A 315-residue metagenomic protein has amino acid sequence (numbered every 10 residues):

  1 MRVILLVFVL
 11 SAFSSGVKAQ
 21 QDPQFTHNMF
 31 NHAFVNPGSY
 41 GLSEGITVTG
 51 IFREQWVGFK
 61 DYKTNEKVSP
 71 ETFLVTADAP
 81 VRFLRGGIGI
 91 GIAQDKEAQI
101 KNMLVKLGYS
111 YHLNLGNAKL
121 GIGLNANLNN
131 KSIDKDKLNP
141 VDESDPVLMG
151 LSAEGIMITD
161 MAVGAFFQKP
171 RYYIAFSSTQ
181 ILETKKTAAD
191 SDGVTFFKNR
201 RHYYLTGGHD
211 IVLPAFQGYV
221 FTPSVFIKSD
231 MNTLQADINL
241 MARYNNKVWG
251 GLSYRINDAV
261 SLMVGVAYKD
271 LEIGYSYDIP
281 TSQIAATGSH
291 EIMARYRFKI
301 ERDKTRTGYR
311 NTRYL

Functional and structural regions predicted by a protein language model:
M1-I4, L115: Positively charged n-region of N-terminal signal peptides that target proteins for export
V3-F13: Sec-dependent N-terminal signal peptides
S15-A19: Sec/Tat signal peptide C-region and signal peptidase I cleavage site
Q20-L315: Subset of outer-membrane beta-barrel
